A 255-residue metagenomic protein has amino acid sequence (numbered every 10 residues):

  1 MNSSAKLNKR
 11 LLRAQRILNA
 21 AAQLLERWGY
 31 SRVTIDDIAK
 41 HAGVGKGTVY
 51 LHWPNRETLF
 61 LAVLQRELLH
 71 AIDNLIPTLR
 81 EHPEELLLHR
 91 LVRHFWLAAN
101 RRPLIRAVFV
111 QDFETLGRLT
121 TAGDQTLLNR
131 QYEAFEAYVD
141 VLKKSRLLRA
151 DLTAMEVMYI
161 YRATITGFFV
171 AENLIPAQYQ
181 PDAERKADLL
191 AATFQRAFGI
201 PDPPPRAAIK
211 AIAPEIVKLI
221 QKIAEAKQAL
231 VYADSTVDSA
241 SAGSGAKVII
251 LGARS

Functional and structural regions predicted by a protein language model:
M1-W28, R32-H41, T58-L61: Basic, helix-initiating cap at the start of DNA-binding domains
A42-W53: Short hydrophobic/aromatic patch on the recognition helix
A62, I76-I105, A154, A187: Hydrophobic alpha-helical connector segments
V63-L88, A107-V110, Q131-Y132, D140-K143: Amphipathic alpha-helical linker/stalk segments
H89-Q111, T126-Y132, E136-A137, M158 (+2 more regions): Helical hydrophobic small-molecule/effector-binding pocket
A99-A122, V170, R206-A211: Amphipathic alpha-helical segments used for helix-helix packing
R118-L147, L152-V170, D188, A192: Amphipathic alpha-helical packing segments from all-alpha helical-bundle domains
E133, A137-S145, V170, L174-S255: C-terminal peripheral helix-coil segments that are non-catalytic and often amphipathic
